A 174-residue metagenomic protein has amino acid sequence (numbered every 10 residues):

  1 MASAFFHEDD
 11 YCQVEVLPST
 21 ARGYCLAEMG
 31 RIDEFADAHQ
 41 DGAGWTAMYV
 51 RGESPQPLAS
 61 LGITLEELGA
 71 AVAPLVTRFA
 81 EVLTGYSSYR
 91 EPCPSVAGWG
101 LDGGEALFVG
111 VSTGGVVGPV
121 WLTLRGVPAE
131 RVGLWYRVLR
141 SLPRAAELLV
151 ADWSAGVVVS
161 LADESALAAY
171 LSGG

Functional and structural regions predicted by a protein language model:
M1-G174: Acidic (Asp/Glu-rich) sequence patches and key acidic residues that form negatively charged surfaces used
